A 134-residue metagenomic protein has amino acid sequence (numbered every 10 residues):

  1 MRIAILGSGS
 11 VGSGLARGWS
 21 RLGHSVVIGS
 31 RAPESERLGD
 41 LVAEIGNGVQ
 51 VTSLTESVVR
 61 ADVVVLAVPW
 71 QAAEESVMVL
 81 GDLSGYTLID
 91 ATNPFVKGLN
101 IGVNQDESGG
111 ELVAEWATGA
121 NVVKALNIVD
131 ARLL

Functional and structural regions predicted by a protein language model:
M1-E44: NAD(P)+-binding Rossmann beta1-loop-alpha1 motif at the extreme N-terminus of oxidoreductases
S8, S30-R31, L54, V68 (+3 more regions): Fold-independent oxyanion-binding glycine-rich loops and adjacent beta-strand/coil segments at enzyme active sites
R17, R21, M78, E115: Short, well-ordered alpha-helices that flank and scaffold nucleotide-derived cofactor binding pockets
G23, R60-D62, A120: Short, well-ordered alpha-helix to beta-strand connector turns
I45-G98: Rossmann-like NAD(P)-binding element
T92-R132: Rossmann-fold NAD(P)-binding glycine/threonine-rich loop
